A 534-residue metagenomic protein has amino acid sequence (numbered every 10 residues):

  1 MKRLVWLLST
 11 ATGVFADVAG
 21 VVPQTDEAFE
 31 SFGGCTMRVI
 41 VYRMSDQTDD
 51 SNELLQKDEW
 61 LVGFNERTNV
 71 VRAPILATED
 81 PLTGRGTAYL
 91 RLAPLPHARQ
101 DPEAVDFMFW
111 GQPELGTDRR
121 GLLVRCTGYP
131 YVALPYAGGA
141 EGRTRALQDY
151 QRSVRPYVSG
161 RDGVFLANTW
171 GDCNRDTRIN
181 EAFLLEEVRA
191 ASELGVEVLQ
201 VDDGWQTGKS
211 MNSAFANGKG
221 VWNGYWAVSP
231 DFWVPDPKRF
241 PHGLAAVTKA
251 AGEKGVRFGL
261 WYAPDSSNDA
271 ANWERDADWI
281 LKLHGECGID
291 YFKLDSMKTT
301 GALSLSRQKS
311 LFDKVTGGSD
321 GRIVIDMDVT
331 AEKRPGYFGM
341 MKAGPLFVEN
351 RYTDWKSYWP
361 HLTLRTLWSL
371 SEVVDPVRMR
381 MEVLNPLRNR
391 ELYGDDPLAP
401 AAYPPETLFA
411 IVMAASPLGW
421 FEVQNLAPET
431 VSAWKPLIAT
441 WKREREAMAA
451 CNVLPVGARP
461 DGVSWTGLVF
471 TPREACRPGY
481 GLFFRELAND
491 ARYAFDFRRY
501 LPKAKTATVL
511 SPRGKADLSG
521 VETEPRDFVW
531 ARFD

Functional and structural regions predicted by a protein language model:
K2-L7: Sec-dependent signal peptide recognition, specifically the positively charged N-region followed immediately by
D17-D149, R492-R499, K505-T506, E522-E524: N-terminal accessory beta-strand-rich subdomains and adjacent acidic, glycine-rich linkers that precede catalytic cores
N52, L61, V188, L244-T248 (+3 more regions): Short amphipathic alpha-helical segments and helix-helix/interface helices
T127-G128, F312-A516, G520, V529-W530: Active-site-proximal substrate-binding groove within the catalytic cores of carbohydrate-active enzymes
R145-A190, L194-V198, D202, Q206-T207: An acidic-aromatic substrate-binding cleft motif
D203-Y393, A402, T407, M413: Aromatic- and carboxylate-enriched substrate-binding clefts and catalytic-loop regions of carbohydrate-active enzymes
